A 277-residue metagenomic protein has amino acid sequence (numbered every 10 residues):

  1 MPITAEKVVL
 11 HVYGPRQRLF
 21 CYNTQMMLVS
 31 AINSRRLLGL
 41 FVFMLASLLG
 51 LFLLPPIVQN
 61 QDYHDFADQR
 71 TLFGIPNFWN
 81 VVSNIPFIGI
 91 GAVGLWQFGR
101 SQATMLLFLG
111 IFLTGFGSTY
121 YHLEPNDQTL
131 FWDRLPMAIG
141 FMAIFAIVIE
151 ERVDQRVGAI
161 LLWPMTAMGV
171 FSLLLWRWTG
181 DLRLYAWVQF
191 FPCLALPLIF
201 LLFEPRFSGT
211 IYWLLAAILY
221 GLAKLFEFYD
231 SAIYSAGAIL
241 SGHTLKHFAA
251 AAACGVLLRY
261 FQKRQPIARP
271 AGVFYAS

Functional and structural regions predicted by a protein language model:
M1-L10: Extreme N-terminal basic, low-complexity initiation segments that serve as generic localization/processing leaders
T4-A5, T24, A268: Ala/Thr-enriched low-complexity intrinsically disordered regions
V12-G14, T24: Short hydrophobic alpha-helical segments enriched in small aliphatic residues
R16-R18: Basic polycationic patches enriched in arginine
M27-L161, G169-L174, W178, F207-P270 (+1 more regions): Early transmembrane hairpin module of multi-pass membrane proteins
N84-I90, T166, Q189-A195: Core segments of transmembrane alpha-helices that mediate helix-helix packing or line hydrophobic substrate/ligand
L174-F207: Active-site rim beta-loop-alpha module in soluble metabolic enzymes
